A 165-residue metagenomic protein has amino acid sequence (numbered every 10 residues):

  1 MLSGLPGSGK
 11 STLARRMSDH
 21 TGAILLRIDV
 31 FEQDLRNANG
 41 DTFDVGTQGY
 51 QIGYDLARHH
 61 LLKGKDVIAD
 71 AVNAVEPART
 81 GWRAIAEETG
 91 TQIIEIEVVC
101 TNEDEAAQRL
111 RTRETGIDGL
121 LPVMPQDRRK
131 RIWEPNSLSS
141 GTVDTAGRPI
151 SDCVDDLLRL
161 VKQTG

Functional and structural regions predicted by a protein language model:
L2: Hydrophobic anchor at the beta1->P-loop junction of P-loop NTPases
L5: P-loop (Walker A) phosphate-binding loop of NTP-binding proteins
S8, T12-K65: Conserved substrate/cofactor phosphate-moiety recognition/catalytic segment in nucleotide-dependent phosphotransferases
V30-E32, V99-E105, P149: Conserved nucleotide-binding/hydrolysis micro-motifs of P-loop NTPases
Q48-I93: Glycine-rich phosphate-binding loop used to anchor ATP phosphates in small-molecule kinases, encompassing both
T89-L110: Conserved phosphate-donor/acceptor-positioning beta-strand/loop module used by diverse small-molecule
T115-D156, Q163-G165: Small-molecule kinase domains that catalyze NTP-dependent phosphoryl transfer to phosphate-bearing small molecules
